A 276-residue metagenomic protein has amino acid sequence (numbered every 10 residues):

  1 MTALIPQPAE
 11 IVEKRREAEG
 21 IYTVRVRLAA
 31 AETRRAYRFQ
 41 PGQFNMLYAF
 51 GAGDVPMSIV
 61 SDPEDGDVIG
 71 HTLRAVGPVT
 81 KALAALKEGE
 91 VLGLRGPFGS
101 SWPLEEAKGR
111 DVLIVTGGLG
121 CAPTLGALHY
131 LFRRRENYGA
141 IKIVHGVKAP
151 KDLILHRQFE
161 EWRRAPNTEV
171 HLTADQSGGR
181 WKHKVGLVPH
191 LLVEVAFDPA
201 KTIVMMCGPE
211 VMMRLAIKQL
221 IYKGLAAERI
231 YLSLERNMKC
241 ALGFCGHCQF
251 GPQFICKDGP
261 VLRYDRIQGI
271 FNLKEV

Functional and structural regions predicted by a protein language model:
T2-E90, K148: Ferredoxin-reductase
F50-D54, G96-S101, K274: Short, charged beta-turn/beta-strand-edge "cap" motif at the junction between a beta-strand and an adjacent loop
P78-K239: FNR/FR-type flavoprotein reductase catalytic core
V211, E235-P260: Local cysteine-cluster metal-coordination motifs and their immediate loop/turn environment, predominantly Fe-S cluster
G251-V276: Non-heme iron-sulfur electron-transfer modules
